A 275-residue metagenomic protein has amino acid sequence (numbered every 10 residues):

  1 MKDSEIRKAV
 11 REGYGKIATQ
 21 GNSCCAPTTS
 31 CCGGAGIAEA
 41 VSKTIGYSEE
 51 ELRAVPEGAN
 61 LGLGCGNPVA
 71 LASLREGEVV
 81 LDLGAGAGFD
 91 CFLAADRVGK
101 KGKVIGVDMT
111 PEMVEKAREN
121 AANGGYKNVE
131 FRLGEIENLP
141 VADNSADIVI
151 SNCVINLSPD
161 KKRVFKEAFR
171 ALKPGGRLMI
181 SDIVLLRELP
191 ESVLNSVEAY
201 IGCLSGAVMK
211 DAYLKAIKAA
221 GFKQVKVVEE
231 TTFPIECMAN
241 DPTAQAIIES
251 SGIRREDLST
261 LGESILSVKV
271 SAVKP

Functional and structural regions predicted by a protein language model:
G15-Q20, C32-G33, K218-P275: C-terminal lobe and adjacent flexible extensions of AdoMet/dcAdoMet transferase-like proteins
G34-V79, F89-R97: Conserved alpha-helix/loop element of class I SAM-dependent methyltransferases that forms part of the SAM/SAH-binding
E76, E137-I148: A short acidic, Gly/Pro-enriched loop at the edge of an enzyme's catalytic core that lines a small-molecule cofactor
D96-G99, K162-R177: A short glycine-rich, Lys/Arg-flanked "PGG" loop and its adjoining helix->strand segment in the class I
T110-E112: Conserved SAM/SAH-binding beta-strand->alpha-helix loop
G124-N138: Conserved SAM-binding strand-loop segment of SAM-dependent methyltransferases
V184-L204: Short, glycine-/aromatic-enriched active-site segment of Class I SAM-dependent methyltransferases
S205-G221, V225: Short alpha-helix
